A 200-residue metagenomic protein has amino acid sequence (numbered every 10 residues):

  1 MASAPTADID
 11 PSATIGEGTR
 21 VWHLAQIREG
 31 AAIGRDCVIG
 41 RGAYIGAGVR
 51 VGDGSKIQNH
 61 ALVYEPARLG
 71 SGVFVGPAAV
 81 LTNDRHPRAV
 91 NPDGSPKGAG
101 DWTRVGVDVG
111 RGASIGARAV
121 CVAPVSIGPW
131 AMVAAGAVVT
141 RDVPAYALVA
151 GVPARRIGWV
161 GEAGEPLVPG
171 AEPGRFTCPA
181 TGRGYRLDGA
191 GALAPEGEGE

Functional and structural regions predicted by a protein language model:
A2-P5, D10-P11, R20-S126: Flexible, glycine/small-residue-enriched loop-and-beta-strand segment within the central core of proteins
P129-M132, V138, Y185: Internal alpha/beta core interface subdomains
R156-W159, F176: Cys/His-enriched microdomains
G161, C178-T181: Short cysteine-rich clusters marking metal-coordination/redox-active sites
G164-P166, G184: Cys/His-rich metal-chelating microdomains
P169-G170, R186-D188: Short, non-ligating residues that shape and space the ligands of small metal-coordination modules and catalytic
E172-C178, A190-P195: Short cysteine/histidine-rich zinc-coordinating motifs and their immediately flanking basic loops
